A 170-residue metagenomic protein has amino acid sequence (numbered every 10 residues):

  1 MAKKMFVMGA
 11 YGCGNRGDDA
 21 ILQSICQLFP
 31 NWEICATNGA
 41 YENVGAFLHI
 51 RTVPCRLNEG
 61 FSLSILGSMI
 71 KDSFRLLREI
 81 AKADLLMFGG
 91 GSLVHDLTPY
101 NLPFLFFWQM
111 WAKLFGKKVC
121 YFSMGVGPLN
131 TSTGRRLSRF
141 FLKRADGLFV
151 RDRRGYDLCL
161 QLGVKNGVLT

Functional and structural regions predicted by a protein language model:
A2-N130, F140: Aromatic- and Gly/Pro-rich donor/ligand-binding loops that form nucleotide- or phosphate-bearing donor binding pockets
P54-C55, V168-T170: Short acidic-hydrophobic, aromatic-tinged amphipathic segments that line or gate anion-handling sites
L114-L169: Active-site-proximal region of nucleotide-activated glycan assembly enzymes, centered on histidine/acidic-rich loops
